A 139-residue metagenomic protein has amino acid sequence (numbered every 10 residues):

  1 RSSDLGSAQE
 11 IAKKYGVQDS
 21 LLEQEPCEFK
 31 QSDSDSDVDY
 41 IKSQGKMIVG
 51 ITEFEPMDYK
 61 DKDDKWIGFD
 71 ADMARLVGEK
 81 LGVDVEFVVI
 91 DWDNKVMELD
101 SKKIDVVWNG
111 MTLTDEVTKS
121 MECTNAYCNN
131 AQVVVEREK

Functional and structural regions predicted by a protein language model:
L5, E10, K14, S32-M111: Extracytoplasmic small-molecule ligand-binding "clamshell" domains of the periplasmic binding protein/Venus flytrap
A8, A12-C27: Mature extracytoplasmic/periplasmic domains
K13-V17, I104, C128, K139: A generic structural signal for secondary-structure junctions that act as hinges or helix/strand caps at the edges
Q18, T52-M57, E136-K139: Generic structural signal for short, solvent-exposed loop/turn connectors between secondary structure elements
L21, P26, G45, D61-D63 (+4 more regions): Solvent-exposed, flexible loop/coil residues
K30-D33, E116: Short gly/ser/thr-rich secondary-structure transition/capping motifs
V83-F87, D91-N94, M111-K139: A conserved helix-loop-strand patch within extracytoplasmic ligand-binding domains of the periplasmic binding
